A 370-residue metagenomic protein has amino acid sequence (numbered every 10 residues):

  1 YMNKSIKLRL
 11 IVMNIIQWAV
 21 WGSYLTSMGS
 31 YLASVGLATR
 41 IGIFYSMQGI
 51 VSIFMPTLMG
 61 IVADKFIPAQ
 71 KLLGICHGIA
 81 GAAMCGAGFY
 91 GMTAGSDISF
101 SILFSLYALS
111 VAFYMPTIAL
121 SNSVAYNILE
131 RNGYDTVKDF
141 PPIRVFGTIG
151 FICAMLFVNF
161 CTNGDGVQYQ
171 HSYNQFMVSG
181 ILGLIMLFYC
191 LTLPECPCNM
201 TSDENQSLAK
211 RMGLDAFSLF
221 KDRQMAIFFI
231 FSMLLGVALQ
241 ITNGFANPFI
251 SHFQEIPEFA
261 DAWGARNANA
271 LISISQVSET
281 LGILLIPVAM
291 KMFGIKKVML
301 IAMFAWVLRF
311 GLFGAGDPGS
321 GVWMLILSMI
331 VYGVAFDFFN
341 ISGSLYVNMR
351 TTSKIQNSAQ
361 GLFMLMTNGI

Functional and structural regions predicted by a protein language model:
M2-K4, P194-I230, E255-A260: Juxtamembrane intracellular "pre-TM" segments in multi-pass secondary transporters
N3-I53, Q224-F259, N267-A268, N340: Helix-loop boundary and gating motifs at the non-cytosolic
I15, H77-M84, S96-L120, M233-L234 (+1 more regions): Hydrophobic core of transmembrane alpha-helices in multi-pass small-molecule transporters, especially MFS/SLC-type
M28, M115-G133, F338-T352: Intracellular juxtamembrane helix-capping segments at the cytosolic ends of symmetry-related transmembrane helices
F54-P68, T162-N163, L281-I295: Helix-to-loop junctions at the C-terminal end of transmembrane segments in multipass secondary transporters
G78-D97, F304-P318: C-terminal ends and interior cores of transmembrane alpha-helices in multi-pass membrane transporters/permeases
Y173-T192: Symmetry-related core transmembrane helices of the 12-TM Major Facilitator Superfamily/SLC fold
K296-G343: C-terminal transmembrane helical hairpin of 12-TM major facilitator-type secondary transporters
